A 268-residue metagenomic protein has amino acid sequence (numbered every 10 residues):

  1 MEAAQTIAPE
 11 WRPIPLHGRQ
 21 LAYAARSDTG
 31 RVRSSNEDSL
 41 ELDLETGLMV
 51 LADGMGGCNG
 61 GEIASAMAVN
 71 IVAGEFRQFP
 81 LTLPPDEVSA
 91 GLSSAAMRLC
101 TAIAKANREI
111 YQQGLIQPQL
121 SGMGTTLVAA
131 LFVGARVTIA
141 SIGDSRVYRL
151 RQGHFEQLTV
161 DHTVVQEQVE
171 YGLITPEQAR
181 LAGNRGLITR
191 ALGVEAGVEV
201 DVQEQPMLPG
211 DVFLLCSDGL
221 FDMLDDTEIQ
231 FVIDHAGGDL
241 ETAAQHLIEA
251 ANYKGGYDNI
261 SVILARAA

Functional and structural regions predicted by a protein language model:
M1-A268: PP2C/PPM-type serine/threonine phosphatase catalytic domain
